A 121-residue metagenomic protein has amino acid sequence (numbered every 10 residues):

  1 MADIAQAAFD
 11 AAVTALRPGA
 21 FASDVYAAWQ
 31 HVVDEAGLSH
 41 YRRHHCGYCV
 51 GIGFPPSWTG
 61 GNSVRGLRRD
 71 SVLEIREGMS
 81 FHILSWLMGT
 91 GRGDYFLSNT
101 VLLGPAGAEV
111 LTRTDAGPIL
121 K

Functional and structural regions predicted by a protein language model:
M1-K121: Active-site neighborhoods and metal-handling regions in enzymes and metal-associated proteins
